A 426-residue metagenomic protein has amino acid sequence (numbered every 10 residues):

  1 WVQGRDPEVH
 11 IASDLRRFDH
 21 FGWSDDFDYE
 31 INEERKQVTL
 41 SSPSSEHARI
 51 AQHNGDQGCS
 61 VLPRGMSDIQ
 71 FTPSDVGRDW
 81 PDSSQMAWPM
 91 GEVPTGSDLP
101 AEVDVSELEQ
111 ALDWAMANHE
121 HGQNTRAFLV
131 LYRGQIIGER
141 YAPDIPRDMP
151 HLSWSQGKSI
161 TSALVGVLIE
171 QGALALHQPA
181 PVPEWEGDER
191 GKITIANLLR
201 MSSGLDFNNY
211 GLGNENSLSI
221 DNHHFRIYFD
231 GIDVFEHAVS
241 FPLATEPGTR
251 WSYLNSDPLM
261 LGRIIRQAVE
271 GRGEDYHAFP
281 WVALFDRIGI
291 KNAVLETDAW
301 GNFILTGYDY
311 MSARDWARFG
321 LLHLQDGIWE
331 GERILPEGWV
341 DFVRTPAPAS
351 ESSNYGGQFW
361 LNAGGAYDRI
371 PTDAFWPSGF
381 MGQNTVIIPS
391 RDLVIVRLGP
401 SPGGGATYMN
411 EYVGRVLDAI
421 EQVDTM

Functional and structural regions predicted by a protein language model:
Q3, P377-M426: Structured C-terminal helix/loop/strand segments within mature extracytoplasmic catalytic/sensor domains
V38-S42, E109-I145, T385-V386, D392-V396: A short, well-structured edge-of-sheet supersecondary motif
S106-L112, Q135-R140, E215-P247, G273-A293: Short, charged, amphipathic alpha-helices and their helix-cap/turn boundaries
G134, H151-H177, L198, L261-I265 (+1 more regions): Active-site SXXK
E170-D206, Y210, S240, E270-G307 (+1 more regions): Active-site helix/loop module of the DD-peptidase/beta-lactamase fold, centered on the serine-lysine SxxK catalytic
E186-N214, I220-H224, G231-P247, S256-L259 (+1 more regions): Conserved catalytic neighborhood of penicillin-recognizing serine enzymes
D257-R266, G307-W329, Q383-G399: Active-site-proximal alpha-helical segments within enzyme catalytic domains
I290-T297, D341-V394: Active-site Gly/Thr loop motif
